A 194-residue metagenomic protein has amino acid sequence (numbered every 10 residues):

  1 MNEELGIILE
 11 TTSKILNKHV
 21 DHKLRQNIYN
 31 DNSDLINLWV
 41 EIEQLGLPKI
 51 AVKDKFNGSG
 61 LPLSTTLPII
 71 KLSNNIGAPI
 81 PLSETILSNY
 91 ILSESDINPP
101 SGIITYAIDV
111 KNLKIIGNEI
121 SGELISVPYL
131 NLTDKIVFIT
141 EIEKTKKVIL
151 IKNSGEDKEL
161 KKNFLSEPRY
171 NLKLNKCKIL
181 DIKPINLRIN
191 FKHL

Functional and structural regions predicted by a protein language model:
M1-L82: Amphipathic, small/basic residue-rich leader segments at the start of a protein or domain
H19, S73, L92-S95, T140: Generic structural signal for hydrophobic core residues of well-folded globular domains
H22, Q26-N27, I50, D54 (+5 more regions): Flexible, active-site-adjacent loop/turn segments at secondary-structure boundaries
I42, P68, S95-D96, K146: Alpha-helix boundary/capping detector
L47, N74, S93, C177-I179: Residue-level marker of positions within ordered structural domains that often coincide with functionally constrained
T65-I69, E84-S88, P100, I116: Generic hydrophobic, aliphatic-rich segments that mediate packing or membrane embedding
A78-S95: N-terminal glycine-rich flavin-associated loop
Y90, I97-L194: FAD-binding core of flavoproteins
